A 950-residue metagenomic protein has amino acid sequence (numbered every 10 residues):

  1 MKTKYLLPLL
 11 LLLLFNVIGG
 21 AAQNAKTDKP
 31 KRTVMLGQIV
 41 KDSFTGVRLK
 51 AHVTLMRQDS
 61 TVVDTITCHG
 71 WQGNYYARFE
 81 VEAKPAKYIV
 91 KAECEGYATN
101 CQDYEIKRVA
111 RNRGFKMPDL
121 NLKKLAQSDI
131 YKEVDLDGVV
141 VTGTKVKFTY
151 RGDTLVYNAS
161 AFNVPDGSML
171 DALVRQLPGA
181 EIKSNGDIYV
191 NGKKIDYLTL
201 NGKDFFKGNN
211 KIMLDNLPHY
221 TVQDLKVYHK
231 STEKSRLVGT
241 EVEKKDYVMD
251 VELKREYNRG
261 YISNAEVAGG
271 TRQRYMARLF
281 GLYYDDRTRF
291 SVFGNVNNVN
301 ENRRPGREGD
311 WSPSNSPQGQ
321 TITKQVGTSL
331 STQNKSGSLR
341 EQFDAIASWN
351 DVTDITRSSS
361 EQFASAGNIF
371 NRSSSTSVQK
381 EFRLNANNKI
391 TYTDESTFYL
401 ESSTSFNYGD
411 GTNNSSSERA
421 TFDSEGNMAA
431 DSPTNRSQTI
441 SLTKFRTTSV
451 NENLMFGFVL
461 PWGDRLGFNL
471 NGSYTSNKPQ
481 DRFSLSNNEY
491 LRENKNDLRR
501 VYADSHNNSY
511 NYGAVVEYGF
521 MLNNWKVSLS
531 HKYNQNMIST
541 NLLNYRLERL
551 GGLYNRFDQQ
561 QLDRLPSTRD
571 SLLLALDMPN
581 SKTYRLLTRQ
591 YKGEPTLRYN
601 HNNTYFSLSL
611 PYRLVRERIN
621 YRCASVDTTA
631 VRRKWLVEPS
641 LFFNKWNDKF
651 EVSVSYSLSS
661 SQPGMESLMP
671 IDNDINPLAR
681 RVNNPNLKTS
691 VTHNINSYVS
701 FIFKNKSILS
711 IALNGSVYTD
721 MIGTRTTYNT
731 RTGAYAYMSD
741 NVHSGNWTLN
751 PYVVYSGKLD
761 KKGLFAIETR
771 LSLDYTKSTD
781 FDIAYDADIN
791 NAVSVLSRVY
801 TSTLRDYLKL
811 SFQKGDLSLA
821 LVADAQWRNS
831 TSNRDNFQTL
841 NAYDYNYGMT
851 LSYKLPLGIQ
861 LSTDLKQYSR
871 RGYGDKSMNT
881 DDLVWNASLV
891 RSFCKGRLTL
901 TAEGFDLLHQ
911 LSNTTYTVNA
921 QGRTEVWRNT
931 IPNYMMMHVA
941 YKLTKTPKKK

Functional and structural regions predicted by a protein language model:
Q38-L49, K145: Structural motif
D42, T154-L177, N185, V190 (+2 more regions): Short, polar/charged loop or turn motifs at beta-strand boundaries
F44-D64, Y150: Short, ordered, surface-exposed loop/turn motifs in non-cytosolic proteins
V53-T54, E93-E95, M117-S160, K183-N185 (+3 more regions): Short, acidic, small-residue-rich periplasmic hinge/interaction motif at the N-terminus of Gram-negative outer-membrane
M56, T61, K87-I106: A short, solvent-exposed loop/turn motif at the edges and junctions of modular extracellular/periplasmic domains
W71, Y76-K87: Short Pro-Gly-centered beta-turn/loop motif in secreted/extracellular proteins
D187-T232, V248-L253: Periplasmic plug
G208-K211, S231-Q273, R287-K950: Primarily recognizes Gram-negative and organellar outer-membrane beta-barrels
